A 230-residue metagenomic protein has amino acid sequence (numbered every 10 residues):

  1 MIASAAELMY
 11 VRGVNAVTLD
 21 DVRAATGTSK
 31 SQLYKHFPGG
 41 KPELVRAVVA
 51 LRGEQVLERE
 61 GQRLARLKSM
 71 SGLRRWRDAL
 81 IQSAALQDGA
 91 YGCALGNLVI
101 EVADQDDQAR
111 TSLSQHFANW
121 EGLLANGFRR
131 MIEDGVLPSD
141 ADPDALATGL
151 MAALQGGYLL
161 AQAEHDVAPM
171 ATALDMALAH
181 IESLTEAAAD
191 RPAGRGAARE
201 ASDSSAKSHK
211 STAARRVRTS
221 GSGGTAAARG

Functional and structural regions predicted by a protein language model:
M1-A6, V22, V48-V56, L124: Generic hydrophobic, amphipathic alpha-helix propensity
S4-A47: Helix-turn-helix
V45, G72, Q87-T111: Amphipathic alpha-helical segments used for helix-helix packing
E60-Y91, P143-L150: Hydrophobic alpha-helical connector segments
L67, T111-H116, E133-G149, H165-T172: All-alpha amphipathic helical-bundle segments outside canonical DNA-binding/catalytic cores that form hydrophobic
S83-Q87, R130, L150-A168, H180-R191: Amphipathic C-terminal alpha-helical segment
Q105-D107, A118-L146, S183-D190, G194-R195: Hydrophobic alpha-helical bundle segments that form small-molecule/ligand-binding pockets
A189-G230: Polybasic, lysine-enriched low-complexity intrinsically disordered terminal tails
